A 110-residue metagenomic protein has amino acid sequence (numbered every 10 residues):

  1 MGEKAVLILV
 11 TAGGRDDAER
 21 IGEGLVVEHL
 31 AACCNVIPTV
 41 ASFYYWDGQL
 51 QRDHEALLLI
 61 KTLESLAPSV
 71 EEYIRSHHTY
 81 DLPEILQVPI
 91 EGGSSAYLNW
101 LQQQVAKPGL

Functional and structural regions predicted by a protein language model:
M1-L110: Positively charged, small/polar-rich N-terminal and surface patches that mediate targeting and assembly and bind
